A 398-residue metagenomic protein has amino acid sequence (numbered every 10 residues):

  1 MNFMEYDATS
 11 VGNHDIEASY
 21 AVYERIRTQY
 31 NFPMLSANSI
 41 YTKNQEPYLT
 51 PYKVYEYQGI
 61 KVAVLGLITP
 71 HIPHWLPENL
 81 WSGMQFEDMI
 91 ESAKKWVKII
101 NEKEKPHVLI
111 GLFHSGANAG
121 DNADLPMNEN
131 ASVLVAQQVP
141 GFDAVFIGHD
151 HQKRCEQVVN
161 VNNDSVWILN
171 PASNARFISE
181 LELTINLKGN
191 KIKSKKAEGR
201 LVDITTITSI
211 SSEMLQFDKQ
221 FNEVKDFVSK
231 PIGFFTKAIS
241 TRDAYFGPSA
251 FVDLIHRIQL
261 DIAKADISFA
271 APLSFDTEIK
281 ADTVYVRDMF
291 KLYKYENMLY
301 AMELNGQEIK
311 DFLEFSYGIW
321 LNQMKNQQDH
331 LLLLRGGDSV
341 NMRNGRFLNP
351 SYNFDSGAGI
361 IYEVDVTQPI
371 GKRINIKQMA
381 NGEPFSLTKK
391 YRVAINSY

Functional and structural regions predicted by a protein language model:
M1-D203, F246-I258, S268, G318: Acidic, metal/ion-coordinating pockets
E5, K105, V139-G141, S240 (+3 more regions): Short, well-ordered loop/turn elements at secondary-structure boundaries
S10, M84, A238-A250, E296-E303: Generic amphipathic alpha-helical segments used as scaffolds and interaction surfaces in large, multi-domain proteins
A21, E87, E91, N130 (+4 more regions): Generic alpha-helical secondary structure signal
R27, V97, D218-F221, L313: A generic alpha-helix structural signal
N31-N38, T50-Y52, N160, S165-V166 (+2 more regions): Feature captures C-terminal
G59, T69, A172-A175, F234 (+5 more regions): Short, flexible loop/turn elements at secondary-structure junctions
P73, T184-V284, L292, N341-R343 (+3 more regions): A short C-terminal boundary segment appended to hydrolase-like catalytic domains
